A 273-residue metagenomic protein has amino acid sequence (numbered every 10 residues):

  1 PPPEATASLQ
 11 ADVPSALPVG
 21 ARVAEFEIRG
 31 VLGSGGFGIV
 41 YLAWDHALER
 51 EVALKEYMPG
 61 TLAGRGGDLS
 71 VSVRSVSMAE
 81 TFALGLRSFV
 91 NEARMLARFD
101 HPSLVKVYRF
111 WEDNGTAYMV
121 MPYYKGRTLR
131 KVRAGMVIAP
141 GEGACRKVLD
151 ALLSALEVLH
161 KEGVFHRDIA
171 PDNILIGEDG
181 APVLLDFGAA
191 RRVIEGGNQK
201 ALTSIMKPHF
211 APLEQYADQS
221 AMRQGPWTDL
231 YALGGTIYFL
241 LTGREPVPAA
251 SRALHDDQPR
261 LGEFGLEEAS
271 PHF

Functional and structural regions predicted by a protein language model:
R29-G36, V40: Protein kinase glycine-rich loop
G64-R98: AlphaC helix of the eukaryotic protein kinase fold
F110: Activation-segment/catalytic-loop signature of the eukaryotic protein kinase fold
N114-T128, V132: Conserved short submotifs of the Hanks-type protein kinase catalytic core that shape the nucleotide-binding pocket
V148-L149: Activation segment signature within eukaryotic-like protein kinase domains
L153-V164: Protein kinase catalytic-loop region centered on the HRD/HxD motif
A189-A190: Activation segment
H209-F273: C-terminal lobe helix-coil module of Hanks-type protein kinase domains
